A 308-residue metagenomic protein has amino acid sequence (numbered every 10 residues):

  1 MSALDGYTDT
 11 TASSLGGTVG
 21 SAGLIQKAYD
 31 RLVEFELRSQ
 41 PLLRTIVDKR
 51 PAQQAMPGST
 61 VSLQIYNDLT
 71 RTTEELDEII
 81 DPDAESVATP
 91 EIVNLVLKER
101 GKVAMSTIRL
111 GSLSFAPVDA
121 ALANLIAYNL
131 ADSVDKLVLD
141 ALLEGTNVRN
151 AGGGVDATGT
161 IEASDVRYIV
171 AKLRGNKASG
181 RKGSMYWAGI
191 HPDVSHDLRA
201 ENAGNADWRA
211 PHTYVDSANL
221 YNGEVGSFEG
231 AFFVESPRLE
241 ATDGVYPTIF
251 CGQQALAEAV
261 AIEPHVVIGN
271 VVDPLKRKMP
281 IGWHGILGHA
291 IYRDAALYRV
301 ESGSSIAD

Functional and structural regions predicted by a protein language model:
S2-V47, T160-R167, A200-D308: Sequence/fold signature of self-assembling virion shell proteins
L37-R100: Assembly/oligomerization interface modules of large self-assembling protein complexes
M56, Q64-N67, T107, H191-D193 (+2 more regions): Structured loops at beta-to-helix junctions and adjacent beta-edge loops in soluble globular domains
L63, A188, R277-I281: Hydrophobic alpha-helical segments involved in membrane association or supramolecular assembly
R71-E74, M105, S114, D197-E201 (+2 more regions): Short helix/loop capping segments that flank catalytic or ligand/cofactor-binding pockets
P82-Y128, D132: Long, hydrophobic/aromatic-enriched structural stretches that serve as scaffold segments
L110-S179, R299-D308: Alpha-helical scaffold segments that mediate packing/assembly in large oligomeric complexes
T146-Y221: Extended, solvent-exposed, turn-rich assembly/linker loops in the middle of proteins
